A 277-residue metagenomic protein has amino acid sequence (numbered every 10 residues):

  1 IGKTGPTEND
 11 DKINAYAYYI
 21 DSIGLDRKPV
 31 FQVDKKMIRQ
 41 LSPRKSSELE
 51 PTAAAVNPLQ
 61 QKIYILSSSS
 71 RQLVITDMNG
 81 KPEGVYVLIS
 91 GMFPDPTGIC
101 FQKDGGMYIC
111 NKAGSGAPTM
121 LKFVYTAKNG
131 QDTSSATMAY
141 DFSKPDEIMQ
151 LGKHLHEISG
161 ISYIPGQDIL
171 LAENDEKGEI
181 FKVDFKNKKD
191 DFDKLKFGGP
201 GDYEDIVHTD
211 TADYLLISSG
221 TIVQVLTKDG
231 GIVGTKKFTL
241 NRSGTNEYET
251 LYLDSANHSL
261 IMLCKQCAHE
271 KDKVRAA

Functional and structural regions predicted by a protein language model:
I1-A277: Sequence/structural signature of beta-propeller domains
